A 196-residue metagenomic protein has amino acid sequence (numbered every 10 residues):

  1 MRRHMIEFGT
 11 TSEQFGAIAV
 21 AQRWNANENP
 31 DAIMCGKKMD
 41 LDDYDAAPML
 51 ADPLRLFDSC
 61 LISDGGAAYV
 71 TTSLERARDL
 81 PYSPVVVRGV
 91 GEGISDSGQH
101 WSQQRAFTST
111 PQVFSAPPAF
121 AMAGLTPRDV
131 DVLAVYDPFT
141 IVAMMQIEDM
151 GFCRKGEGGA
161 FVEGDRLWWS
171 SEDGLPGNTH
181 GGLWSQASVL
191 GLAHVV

Functional and structural regions predicted by a protein language model:
M1-R76, F139-I147, P176-V196: Conserved beta-strand-centric core segments of catalytic alpha/beta enzyme folds
H4-T11, S115-D129: Phosphate/pyrophosphate-binding loops at sites that engage ATP/ADP/AMP, CoA/4′-phosphopantetheine, polyphosphate
A17, M49-P118, G164-H180, V196: Condensing-enzyme catalytic core mediating Claisen C-C bond formation in acyl metabolism
P30-K38, F152-R166: An acidic intrinsically disordered interaction segment
A77-L80, A123-T126, C153-R154: Secondary-structure transition/capping motifs at alpha-helix termini and the adjoining loop/turn into the next element
V90-G93, D131-T140, G182-L183: A short beta-alpha structural unit
Q99-Q104, D137-F161, V189: Short glycine/threonine-rich loop-to-helix capping motif typified by GTGT followed within a few residues by an Asp-Pro
V113-F114, P118, R128, D137-M145 (+1 more regions): Feature representing long, continuous alpha-helical segments
